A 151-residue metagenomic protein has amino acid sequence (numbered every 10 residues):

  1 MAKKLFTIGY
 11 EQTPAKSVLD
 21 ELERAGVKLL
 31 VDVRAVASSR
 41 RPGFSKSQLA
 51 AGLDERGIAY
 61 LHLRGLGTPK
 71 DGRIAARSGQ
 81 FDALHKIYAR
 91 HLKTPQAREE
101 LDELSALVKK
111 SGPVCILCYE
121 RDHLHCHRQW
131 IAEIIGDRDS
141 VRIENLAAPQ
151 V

Functional and structural regions predicted by a protein language model:
M1-V151: Residues lining hydrophobic/aromatic ligand-binding pockets adjacent to catalytic sites
